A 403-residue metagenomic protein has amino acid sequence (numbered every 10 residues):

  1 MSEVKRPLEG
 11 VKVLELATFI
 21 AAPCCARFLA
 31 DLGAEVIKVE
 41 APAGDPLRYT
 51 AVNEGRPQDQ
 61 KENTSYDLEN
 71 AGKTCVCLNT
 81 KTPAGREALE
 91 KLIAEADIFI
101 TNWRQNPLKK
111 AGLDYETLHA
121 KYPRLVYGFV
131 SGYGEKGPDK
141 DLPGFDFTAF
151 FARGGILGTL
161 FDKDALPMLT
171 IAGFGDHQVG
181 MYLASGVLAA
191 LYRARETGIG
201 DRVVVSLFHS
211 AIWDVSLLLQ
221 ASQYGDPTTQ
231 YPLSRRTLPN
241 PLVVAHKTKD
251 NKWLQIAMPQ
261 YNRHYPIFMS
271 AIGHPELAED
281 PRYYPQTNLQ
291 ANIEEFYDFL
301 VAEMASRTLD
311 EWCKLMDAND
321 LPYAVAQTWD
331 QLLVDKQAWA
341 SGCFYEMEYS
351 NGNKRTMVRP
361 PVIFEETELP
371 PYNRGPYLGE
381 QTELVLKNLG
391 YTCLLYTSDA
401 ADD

Functional and structural regions predicted by a protein language model:
M1-I199, Q230, Y377, E383-S398: N-terminal helix-loop segment corresponding to the beta1-alpha1 unit of nucleotide/adenylate-binding folds
Y66, P232-L238, V244-A245, G352-R355 (+1 more regions): Short Gly/Pro-enriched turn/cap motifs at secondary-structure boundaries
M168-Q178, G200-R202, L233-S234, N240-V243 (+3 more regions): A short glycine-threonine-serine/GTX helix/turn-capping micro-motif
L191-Y231: Substrate-binding/catalytic subdomain of NAD(P)-dependent oxidoreductase enzymes
L242-N319, Y323: Aromatic-enriched alpha-helical interface/lid elements that frame and gate functional surfaces
N319-P370: A glycine-rich dinucleotide-binding beta-alpha-beta segment and adjacent secondary-structure elements that constitute
N353-L395: Flexible, small-/acidic-enriched active-site or ligand-binding loops
D399-D403: A short, hydrophobic C-terminal helix/tail in secreted or cell-surface proteins
